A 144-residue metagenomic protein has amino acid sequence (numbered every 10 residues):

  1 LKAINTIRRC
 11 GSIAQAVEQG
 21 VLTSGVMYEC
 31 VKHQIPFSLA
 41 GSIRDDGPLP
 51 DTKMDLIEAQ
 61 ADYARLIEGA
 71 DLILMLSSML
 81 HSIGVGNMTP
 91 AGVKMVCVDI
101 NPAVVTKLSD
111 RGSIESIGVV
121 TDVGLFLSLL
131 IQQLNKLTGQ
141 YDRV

Functional and structural regions predicted by a protein language model:
L1-V144: C-terminal functional extensions of proteins
